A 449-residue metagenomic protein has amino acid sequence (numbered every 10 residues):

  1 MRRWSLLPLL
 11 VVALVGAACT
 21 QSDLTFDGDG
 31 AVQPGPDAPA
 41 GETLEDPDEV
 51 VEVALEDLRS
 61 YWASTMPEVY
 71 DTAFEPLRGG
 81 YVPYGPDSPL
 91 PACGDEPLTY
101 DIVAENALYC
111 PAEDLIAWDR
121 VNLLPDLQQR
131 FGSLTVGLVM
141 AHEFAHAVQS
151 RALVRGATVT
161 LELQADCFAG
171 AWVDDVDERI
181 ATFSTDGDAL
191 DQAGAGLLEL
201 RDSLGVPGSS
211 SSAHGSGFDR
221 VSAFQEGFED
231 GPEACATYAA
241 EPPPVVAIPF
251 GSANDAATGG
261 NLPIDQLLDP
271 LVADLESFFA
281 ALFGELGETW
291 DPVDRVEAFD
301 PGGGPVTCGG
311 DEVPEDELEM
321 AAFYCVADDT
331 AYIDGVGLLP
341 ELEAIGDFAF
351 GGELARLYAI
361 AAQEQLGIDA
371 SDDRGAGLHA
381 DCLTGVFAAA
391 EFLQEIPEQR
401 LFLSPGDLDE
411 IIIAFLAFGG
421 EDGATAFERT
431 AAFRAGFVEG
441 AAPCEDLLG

Functional and structural regions predicted by a protein language model:
L14-A18: C-terminal motif of bacterial Sec signal peptides marking the signal peptidase cleavage site
T20-D23: Bacterial signal peptide processing site
A40, V69-D95, Q164, S184-L198 (+1 more regions): Acidic helix-start/capping segments at beta-turn-to-alpha-helix junctions
V53, T65-P67, T160, D166-S203 (+5 more regions): Short helix/loop segments within enzyme catalytic domains that coordinate or immediately flank catalytic cofactors
G85-A117, A298-Y332: Catalytic zinc-binding patch centered on the HExxH motif and its immediate surroundings that defines zinc-dependent
V121-L138, L153-V159, G335-G352, I368-R374: Short pre-active-site segment immediately N-terminal to the catalytic Zn-binding motif
F144-V159, A171-E178, Y358-D372, A389-F392: Catalytic Zn2+-binding segment of zinc metalloproteases
G205-L286, G420-G449: Pan-zinc metallopeptidase signature
